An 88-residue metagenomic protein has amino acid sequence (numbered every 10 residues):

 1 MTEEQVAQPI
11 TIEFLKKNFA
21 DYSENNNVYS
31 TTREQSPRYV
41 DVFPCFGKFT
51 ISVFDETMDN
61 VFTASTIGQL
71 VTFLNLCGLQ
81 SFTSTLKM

Functional and structural regions predicted by a protein language model:
M1-E3, K17, E56-M88: Mixed-charge, Lys/Arg-enriched low-complexity segments
M1-R33: Negatively charged, low-complexity tracts enriched in Asp/Glu with abundant Ser/Thr
S23-L74: Acidic, low-complexity, intrinsically disordered interaction modules
